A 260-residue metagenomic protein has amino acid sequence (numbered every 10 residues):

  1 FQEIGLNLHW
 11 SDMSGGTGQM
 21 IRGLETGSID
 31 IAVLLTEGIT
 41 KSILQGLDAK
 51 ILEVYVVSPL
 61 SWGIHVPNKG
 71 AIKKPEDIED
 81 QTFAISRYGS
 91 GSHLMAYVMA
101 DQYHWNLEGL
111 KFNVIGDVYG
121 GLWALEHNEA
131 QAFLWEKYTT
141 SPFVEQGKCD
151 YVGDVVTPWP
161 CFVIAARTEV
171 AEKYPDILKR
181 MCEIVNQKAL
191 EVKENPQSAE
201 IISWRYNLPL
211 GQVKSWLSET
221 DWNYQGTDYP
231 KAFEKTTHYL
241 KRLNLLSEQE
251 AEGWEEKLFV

Functional and structural regions predicted by a protein language model:
Q2-W105, F112-I115, Q131-K137, C149-V156: Short, glycine-/small- and polar/acidic-enriched structural segments that line small-molecule recognition paths
G18, R22, T26, E76 (+9 more regions): Solvent-exposed, polar/charged alpha-helical surfaces in well-ordered, non-transmembrane soluble domains, broadly
Q19-I21, I43, S61, Y119 (+4 more regions): Short Asp/Glu-rich motifs
K69-E76, T168, E172, D176 (+1 more regions): Proline/Glycine/Serine-rich low-complexity intrinsically disordered segments that serve as flexible stalks/linkers
N113, V118-S203: Pocket-lining segment of extracytoplasmic ligand-binding domains
E172-S247: Secondary-structure end/capping motifs
K241-V260: Conserved C-terminal helix/tail region of periplasmic/extracytoplasmic solute-binding proteins
